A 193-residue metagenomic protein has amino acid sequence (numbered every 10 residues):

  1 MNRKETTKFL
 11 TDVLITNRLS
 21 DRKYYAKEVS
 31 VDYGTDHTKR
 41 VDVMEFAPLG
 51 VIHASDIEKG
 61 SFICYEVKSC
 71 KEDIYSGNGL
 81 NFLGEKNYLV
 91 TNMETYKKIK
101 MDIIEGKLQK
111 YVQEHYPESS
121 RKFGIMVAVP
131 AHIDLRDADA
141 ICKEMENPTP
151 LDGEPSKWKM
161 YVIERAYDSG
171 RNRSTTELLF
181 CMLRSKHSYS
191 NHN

Functional and structural regions predicted by a protein language model:
N2-I63, S69-K71: Active-site metal-binding core of divalent-cation-utilizing nuclease and nuclease-like domains
N2-N17, D21-Y24, Y33-G34, I104-N193: Non-catalytic C-terminal interaction segments of nucleic acid-processing enzymes
I52-D56, I74-N87, T176-N193: Generic hydrophobic segment detector
K59-A128: Catalytic cores of nucleic-acid endonucleases
